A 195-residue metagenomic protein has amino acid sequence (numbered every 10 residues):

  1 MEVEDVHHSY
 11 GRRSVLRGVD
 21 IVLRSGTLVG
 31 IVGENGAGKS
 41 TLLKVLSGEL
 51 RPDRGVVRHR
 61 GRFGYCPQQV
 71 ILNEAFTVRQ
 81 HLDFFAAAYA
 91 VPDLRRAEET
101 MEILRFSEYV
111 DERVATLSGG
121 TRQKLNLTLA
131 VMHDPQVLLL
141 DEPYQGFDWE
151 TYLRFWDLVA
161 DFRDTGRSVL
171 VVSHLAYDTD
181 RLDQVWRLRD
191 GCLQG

Functional and structural regions predicted by a protein language model:
M1-V3, V15-G18: Conserved structural motif at the start of ABC-family nucleotide-binding domains
V32-E34: The feature captures the beta-strand-to-loop junction immediately N-terminal to the Walker
S47: Helix-to-loop junction immediately C-terminal to a conserved catalytic motif
Q69, E74-A88: Q-loop/switch helix immediately C-terminal to the Walker
D83, L94-Y109: Conserved ABC ATPase "signature" region
R113-G120: Conserved ABC ATPase signature
L138-E142: Catalytic Walker B motif of ABC-type/P-loop ATPase nucleotide-binding domains
